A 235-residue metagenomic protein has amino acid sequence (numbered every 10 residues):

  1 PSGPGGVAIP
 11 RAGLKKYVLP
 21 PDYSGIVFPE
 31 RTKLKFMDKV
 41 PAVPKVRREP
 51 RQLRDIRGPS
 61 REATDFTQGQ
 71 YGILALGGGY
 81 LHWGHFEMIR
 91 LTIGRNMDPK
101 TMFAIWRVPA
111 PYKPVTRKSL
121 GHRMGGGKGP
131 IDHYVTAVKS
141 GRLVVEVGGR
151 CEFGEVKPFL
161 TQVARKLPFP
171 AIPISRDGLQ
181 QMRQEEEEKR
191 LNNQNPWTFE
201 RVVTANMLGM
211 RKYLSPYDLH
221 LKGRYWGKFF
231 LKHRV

Functional and structural regions predicted by a protein language model:
P1-V235: Ribosome-associated RNA-binding proteins
